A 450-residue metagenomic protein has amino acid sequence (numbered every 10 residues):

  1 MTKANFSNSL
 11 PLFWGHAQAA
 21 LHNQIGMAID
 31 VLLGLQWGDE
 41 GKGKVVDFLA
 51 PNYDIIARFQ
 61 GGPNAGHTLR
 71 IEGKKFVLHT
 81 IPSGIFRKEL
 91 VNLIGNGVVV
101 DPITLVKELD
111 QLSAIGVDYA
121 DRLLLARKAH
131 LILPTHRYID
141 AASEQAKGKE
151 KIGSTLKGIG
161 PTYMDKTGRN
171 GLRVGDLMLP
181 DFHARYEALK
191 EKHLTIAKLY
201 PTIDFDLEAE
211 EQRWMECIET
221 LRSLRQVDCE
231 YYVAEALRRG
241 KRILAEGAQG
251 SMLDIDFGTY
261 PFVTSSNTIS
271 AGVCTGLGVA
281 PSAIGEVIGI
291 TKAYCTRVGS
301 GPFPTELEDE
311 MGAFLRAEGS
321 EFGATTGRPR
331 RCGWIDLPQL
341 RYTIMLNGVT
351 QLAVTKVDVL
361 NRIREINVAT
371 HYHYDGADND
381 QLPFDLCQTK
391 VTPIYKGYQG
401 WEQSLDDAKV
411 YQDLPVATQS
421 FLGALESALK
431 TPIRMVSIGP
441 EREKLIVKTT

Functional and structural regions predicted by a protein language model:
N5-N8, H22-N23: Intrinsic-disorder-associated, low-complexity terminal segments enriched in Asp/Asn/His/Tyr and depleted of Lys/Arg
I25-T450: Non-transmembrane, aqueous-exposed alpha-helical and coiled segments at domain scale
